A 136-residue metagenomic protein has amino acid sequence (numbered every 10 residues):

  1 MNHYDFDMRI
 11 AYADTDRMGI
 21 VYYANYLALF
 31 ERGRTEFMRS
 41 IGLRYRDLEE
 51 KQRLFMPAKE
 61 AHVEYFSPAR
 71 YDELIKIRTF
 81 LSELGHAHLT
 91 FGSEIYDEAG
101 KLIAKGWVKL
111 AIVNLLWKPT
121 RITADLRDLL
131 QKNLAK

Functional and structural regions predicted by a protein language model:
N2-A58, L115-K136: Hot-dog-fold acyl-thioester-processing enzymes
Y4-F6, R39, R70-L74, L81-K136: HotDog/MaoC-like acyl-thioester-processing domains
R9, H62, K109: Short aromatic/hydrophobic contact patches that present stacked aromatics for nucleic-acid/ligand binding
A24, S67-R70: Short, structured secondary-structure boundary patches
K59-Y65, I77-R78, G92: Short structured motifs
